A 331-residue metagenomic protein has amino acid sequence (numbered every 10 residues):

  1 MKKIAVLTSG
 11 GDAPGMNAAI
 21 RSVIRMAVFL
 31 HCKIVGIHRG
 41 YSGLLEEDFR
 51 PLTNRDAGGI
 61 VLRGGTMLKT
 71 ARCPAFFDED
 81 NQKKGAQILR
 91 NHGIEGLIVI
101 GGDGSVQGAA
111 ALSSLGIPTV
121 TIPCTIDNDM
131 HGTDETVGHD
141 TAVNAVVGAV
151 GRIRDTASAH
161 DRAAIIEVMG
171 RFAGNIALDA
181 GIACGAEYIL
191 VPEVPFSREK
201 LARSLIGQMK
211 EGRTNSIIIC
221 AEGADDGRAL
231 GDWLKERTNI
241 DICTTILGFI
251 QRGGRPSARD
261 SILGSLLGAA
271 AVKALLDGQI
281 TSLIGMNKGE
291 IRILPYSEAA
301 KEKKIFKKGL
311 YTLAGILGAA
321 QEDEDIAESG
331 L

Functional and structural regions predicted by a protein language model:
M1, A27, G59-L62, L89-H92 (+9 more regions): Solvent-exposed alpha-helices and their adjacent loops that cap or buttress functional pockets in soluble metabolic
M1-L45: N-terminal phosphate-binding or glycine-rich loops at protein starts, especially the Walker A/P-loop of NTPases
S9-D12, C32, I37-S42, R72-C73 (+8 more regions): Short, ordered loop/turn segments at secondary-structure junctions
A18-V23, D103-I117, A177: Short Gly/Thr/Asp-enriched flexible loops that form oxyanion-binding sites at enzyme active sites
L44-L97, G104-S105, V137-G148: Glycine-rich oxoanion-binding loops at beta->alpha junctions
V99-G101, A111, H139-D241, T245-L247: Accessory alpha-helical/coil subdomains and C-terminal extensions that flank or cap enzyme catalytic cores
D226-A229, L234-L331: C-terminal non-catalytic interaction/assembly regions of soluble proteins
